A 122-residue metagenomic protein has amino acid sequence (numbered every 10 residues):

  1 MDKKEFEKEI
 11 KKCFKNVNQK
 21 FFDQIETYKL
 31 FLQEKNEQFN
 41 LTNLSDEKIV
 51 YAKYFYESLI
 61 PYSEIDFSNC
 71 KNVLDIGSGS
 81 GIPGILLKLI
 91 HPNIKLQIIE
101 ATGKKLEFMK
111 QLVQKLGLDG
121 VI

Functional and structural regions predicted by a protein language model:
D2: Interfaces and regulatory segments of ATP-dependent nucleotide/adenylate/phosphodiester-chemistry enzymes
E5-C70, L74, Q111-V121: Class I SAM-dependent transferase core
D75-G79: Conserved S-adenosyl-L-methionine
S80-N93: Conserved SAM-binding loop of SAM-dependent methyltransferases across substrates and taxa, primarily the Class I
L86, K110-Q111: Short, conserved acidic/polar surface loops in the N-terminal third of protein domains
K95-A101: Conserved SAM-binding motif I beta-strand of class I
L96, V121-I122: Generic structural signal for residues in well-ordered beta-strands
K105-E107: Short alpha-helix immediately C-terminal to the canonical SAM-binding loop
